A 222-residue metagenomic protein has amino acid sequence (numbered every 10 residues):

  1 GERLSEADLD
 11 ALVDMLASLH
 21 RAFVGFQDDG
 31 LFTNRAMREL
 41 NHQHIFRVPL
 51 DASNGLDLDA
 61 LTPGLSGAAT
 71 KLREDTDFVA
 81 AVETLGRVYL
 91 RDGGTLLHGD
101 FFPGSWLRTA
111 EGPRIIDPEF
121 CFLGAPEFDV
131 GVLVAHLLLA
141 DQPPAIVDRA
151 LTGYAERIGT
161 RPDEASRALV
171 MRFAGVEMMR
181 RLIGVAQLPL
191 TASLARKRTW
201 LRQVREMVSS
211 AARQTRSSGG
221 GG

Functional and structural regions predicted by a protein language model:
G1-F32: ATP-binding pocket architecture of kinase catalytic cores
L9-L12, L16, E127-V130, M171-M179 (+1 more regions): Short runs of predominantly hydrophobic/aromatic residues within well-ordered alpha helices that form helix-helix
H20-Q27, I158, A186, A211: A general structural signal marking secondary-structure boundaries and capping sites
G30-G86, I183: Active-site catalytic-loop/activation-segment of kinase and kinase-like phosphoryl-transfer enzymes
A81-F128: Active-site acidic catalytic loop and adjacent metal/ATP-binding pocket of ATP-dependent phosphoryl transfer enzymes
E127-G159, A174-S193: Active-site activation/catalytic loop segments of kinase-like enzymes and analogous catalytic loops in related
A145, G175-G222: ATP/Mg2+ or Mg2+-diphosphate-binding catalytic cores that bind nucleotide phosphates or diphosphates via glycine-rich
G159-L169: Acidic, serine/threonine- and proline-rich low-complexity regulatory regions
